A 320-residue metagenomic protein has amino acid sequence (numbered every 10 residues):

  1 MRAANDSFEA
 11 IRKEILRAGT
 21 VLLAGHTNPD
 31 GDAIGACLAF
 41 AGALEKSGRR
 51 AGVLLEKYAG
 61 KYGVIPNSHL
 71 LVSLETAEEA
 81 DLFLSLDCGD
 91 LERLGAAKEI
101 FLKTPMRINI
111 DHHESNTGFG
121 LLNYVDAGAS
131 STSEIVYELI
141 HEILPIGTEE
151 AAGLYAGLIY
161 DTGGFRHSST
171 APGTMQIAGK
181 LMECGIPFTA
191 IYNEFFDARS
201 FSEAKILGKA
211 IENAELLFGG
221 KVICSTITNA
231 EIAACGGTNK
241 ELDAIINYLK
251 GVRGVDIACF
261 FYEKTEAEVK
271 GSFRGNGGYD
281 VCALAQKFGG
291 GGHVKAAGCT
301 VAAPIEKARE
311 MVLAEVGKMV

Functional and structural regions predicted by a protein language model:
R2, H69-E75, Y124-A127: Short acidic-hydrophobic, aromatic-tinged amphipathic segments that line or gate anion-handling sites
R2-T27, A33-G63, A77-L82, Y160-F288 (+1 more regions): Hydrophobic helix-and-loop "lid/oligomerization" segment in the mid-to-C-terminal part of catalytic domains
A36, P66, A96-E99, L121-L122 (+1 more regions): Short amphipathic alpha-helical segments
L54-E56, L86, I110-H112, A127 (+1 more regions): Generic beta-sheet signal
I65-N67, L86-D87: Acidic/histidine-rich catalytic neighborhood of metal-dependent amide-processing enzymes
S73-L122: Active-site cofactor/cluster-binding pocket
H113-A178: Short alpha-helices
